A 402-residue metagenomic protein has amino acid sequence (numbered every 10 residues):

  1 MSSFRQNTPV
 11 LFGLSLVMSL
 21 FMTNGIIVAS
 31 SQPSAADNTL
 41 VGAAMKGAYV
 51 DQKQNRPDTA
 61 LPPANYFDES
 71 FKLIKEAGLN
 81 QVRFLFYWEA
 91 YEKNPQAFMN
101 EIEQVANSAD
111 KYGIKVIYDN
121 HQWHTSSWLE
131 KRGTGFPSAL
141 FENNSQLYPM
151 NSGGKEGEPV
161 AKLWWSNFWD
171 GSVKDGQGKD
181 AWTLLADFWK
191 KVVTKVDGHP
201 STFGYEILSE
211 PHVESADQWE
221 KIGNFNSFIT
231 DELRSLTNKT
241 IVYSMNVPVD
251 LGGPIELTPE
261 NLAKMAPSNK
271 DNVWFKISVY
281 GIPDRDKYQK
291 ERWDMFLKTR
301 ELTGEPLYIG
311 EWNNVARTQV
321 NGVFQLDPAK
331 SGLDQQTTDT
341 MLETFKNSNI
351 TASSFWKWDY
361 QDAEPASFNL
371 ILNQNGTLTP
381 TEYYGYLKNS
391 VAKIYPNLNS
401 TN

Functional and structural regions predicted by a protein language model:
S2-G13: Bacterial N-terminal signal peptides that target proteins for export
G13-N24: Bacterial N-terminal signal peptides
T23-A35: Sec-dependent signal peptide cleavage junction
Q32-D37, L398-N402: Low-complexity, Pro/Thr/Ser/Gly/Ala-rich linker/spacer regions in secreted, extracellular modular proteins
S34-G42, Y49-K53, Y66-K93, E206 (+2 more regions): Long, low-complexity, intrinsically disordered polar/charged segments
D37-E260, D271: Active-site mouth of glycoside hydrolases
S70, S215-G322, K346, T351: Glycoside hydrolase catalytic-domain groove-lining segments
L302-T401: Substrate-binding cleft of secreted/luminal carbohydrate-active enzymes
